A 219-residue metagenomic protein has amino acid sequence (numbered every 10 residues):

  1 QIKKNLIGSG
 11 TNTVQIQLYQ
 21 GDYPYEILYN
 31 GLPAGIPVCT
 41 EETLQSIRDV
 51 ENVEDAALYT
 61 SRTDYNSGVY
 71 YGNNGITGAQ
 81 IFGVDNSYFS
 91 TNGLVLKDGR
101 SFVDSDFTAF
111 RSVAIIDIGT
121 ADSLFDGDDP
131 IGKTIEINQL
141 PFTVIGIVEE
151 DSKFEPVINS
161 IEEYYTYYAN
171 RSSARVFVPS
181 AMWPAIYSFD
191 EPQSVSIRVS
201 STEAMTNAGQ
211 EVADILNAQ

Functional and structural regions predicted by a protein language model:
I2-Q80, S87, D122-S123, P184-S188 (+4 more regions): Hydrophobic, regular-secondary-structure patches
S87-S101, S112-Q219: Mid-to-C-terminal secondary-structure elements that act as membrane-proximal/extracytoplasmic interface segments
V103-S105: Non-transmembrane, solvent-exposed regions of membrane trafficking/translocation machinery
